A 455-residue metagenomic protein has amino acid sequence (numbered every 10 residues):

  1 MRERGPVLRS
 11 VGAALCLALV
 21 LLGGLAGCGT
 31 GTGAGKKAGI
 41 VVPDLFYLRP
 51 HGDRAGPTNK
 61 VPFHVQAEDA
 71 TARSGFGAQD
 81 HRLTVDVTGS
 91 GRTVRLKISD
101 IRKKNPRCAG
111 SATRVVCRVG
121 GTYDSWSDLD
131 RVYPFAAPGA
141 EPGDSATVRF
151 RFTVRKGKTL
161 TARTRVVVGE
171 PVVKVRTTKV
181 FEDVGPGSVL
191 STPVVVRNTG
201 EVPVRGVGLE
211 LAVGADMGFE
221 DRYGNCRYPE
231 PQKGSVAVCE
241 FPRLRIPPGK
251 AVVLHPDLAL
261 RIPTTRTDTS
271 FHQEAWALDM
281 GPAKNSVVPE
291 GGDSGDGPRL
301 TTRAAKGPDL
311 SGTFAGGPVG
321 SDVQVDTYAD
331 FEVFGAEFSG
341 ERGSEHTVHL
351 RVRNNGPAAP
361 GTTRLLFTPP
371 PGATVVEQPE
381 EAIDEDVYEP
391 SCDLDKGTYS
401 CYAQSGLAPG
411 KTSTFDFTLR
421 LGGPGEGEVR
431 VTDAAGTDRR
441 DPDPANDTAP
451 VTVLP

Functional and structural regions predicted by a protein language model:
M1-A34: Secretory targeting and sorting signals
L22-R54, R439: C-terminal region of N-terminal signal peptides and the immediate post-cleavage residues of exported proteins
G29-G35, T71, F150-V175, A275-V333 (+1 more regions): Extracellular/luminal low-complexity Ser/Thr/Pro-rich, glycosylation-prone repeat/linker regions
K36-F46, V172-K179, F219, Y328-A336: Proline-enriched interdomain boundary motifs that mark the N-terminal boundary and often initiate the first structured
D44-H81, K179-R205, F334-G361: Short beta-strand elements of extracellular/lumenal beta-sandwich folds
A78-T122, V207-R245, R364-S400: A surface/secretory-pathway sequence property marking extracellular, secreted, or lumenal proteins enriched
V119-D144, P242-H272, G281, A403-G427: Low-complexity, intrinsically disordered segments enriched in Ser/Thr together with acidic residues
L190, G200-R205, L209-L310, V319-T327: Long, internal scaffold/assembly segments composed of regular secondary structure
